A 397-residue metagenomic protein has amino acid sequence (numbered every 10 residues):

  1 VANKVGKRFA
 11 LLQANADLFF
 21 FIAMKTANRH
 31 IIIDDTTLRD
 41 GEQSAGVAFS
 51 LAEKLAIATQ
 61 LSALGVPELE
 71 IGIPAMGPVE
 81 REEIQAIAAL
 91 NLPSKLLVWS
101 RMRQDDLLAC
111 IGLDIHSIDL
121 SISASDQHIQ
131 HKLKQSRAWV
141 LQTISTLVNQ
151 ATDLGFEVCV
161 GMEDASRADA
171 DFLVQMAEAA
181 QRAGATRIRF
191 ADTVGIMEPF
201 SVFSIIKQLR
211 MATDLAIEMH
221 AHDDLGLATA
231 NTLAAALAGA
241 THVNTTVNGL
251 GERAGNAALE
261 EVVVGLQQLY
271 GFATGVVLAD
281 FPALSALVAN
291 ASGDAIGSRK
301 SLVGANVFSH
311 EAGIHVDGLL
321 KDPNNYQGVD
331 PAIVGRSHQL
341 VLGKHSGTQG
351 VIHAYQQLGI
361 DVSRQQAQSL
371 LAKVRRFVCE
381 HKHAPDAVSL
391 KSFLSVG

Functional and structural regions predicted by a protein language model:
M24-Q104, L342, S346: N-terminal capping/small domains of soluble enzymes
H30-I31, T37, G271-G397: A mid-to-C-terminal "edge-of-domain" accessory segment
I33-T36, L69-I71, S94-S100, I118-L120 (+4 more regions): Hydrophobic faces of well-ordered beta-strands that scaffold small-molecule active sites in alpha/beta enzyme cores
L38-R39, P74-M76, W99-R103, S123-S125 (+4 more regions): Active-site beta-loop-alpha junctions enriched in small/polar residues
S44-V66, Q104-A212, L233-A238: Alpha/beta enzyme core
V47, I73-P74, L96, S100 (+8 more regions): Hydrophobic alpha-helical scaffolding
M197, F203-L320: Catalytic alpha/beta core domains of metabolic enzymes, predominantly
